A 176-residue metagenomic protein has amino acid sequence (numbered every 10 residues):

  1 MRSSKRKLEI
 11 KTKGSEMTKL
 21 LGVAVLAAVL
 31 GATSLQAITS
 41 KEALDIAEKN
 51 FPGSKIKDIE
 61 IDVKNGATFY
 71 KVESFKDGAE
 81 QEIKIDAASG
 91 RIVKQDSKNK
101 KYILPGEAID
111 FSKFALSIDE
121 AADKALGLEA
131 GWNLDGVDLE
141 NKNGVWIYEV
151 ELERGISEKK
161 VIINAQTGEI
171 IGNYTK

Functional and structural regions predicted by a protein language model:
R2-K176: Long, terminal "pre-/pro-" and other extracytoplasmic accessory regions that lie outside the mature folded/catalytic
